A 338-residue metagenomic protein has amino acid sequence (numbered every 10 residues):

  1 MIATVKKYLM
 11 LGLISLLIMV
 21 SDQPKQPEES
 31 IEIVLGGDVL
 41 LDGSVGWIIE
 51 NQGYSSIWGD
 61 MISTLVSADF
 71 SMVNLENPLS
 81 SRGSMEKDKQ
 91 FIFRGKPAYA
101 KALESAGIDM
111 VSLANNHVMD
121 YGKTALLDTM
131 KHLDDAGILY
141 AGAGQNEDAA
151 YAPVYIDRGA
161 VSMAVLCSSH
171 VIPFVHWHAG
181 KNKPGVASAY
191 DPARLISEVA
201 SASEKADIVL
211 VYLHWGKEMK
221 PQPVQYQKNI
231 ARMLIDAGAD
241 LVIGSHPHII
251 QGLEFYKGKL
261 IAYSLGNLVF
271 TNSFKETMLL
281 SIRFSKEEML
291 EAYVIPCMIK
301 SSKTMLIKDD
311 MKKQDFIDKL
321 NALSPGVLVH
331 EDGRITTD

Functional and structural regions predicted by a protein language model:
M1-I2, V20: Coiled-coil-like amphipathic alpha-helices with heptad-repeat character
I2-L9: Bacterial N-terminal signal peptides that target proteins for export
M10-L11, P27: N-terminal hydrophobic alpha-helix used for membrane targeting or insertion
I14-S21: Hydrophobic h-region of N-terminal signal peptides that target proteins for export in Gram-negative bacteria
D22-D338: Acidic, metal/ion-coordinating pockets
